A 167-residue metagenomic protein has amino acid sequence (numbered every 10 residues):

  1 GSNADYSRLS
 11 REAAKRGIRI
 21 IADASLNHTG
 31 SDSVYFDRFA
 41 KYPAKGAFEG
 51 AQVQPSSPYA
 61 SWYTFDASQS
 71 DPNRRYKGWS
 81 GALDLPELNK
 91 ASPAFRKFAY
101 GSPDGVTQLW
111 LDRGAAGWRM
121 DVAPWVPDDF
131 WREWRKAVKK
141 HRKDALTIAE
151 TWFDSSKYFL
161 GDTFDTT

Functional and structural regions predicted by a protein language model:
G1-A22, K97-G101: Aromatic- and glycine-enriched glycan-recognition loops and surfaces that form the carbohydrate-binding subsites
G1-N3, A82-F98, A115-W125: The substrate-binding groove and active-site-proximal loops of carbohydrate-active enzymes, especially glycoside
S10, A14, H28, S33-A44 (+2 more regions): Active-site-proximal helices and loops of the catalytic beta/alpha 8
F36-E87: Core domains of carbohydrate- and sulfate-ester-processing enzymes
